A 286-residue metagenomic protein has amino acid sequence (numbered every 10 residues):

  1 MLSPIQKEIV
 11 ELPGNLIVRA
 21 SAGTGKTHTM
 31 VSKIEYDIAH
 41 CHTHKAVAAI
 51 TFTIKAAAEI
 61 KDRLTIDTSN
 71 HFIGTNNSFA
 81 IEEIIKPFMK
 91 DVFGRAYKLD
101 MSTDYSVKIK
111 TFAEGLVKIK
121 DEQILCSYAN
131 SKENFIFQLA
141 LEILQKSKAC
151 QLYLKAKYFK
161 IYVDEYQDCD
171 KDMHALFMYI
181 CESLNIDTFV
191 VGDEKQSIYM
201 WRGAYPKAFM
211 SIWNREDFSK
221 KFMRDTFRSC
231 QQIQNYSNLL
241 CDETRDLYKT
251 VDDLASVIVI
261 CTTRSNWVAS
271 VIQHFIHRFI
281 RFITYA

Functional and structural regions predicted by a protein language model:
M1-M89: P-loop NTPase Walker
M1-V18, T29, A46, M89-Y162 (+3 more regions): Accessory N-terminal region flanking or inserted into the helicase ATPase core in nucleic-acid motor proteins
G14-T24, H28, L247-W267: Glycine-rich phosphate-binding "P-loop"
N15-I17, A46-A48, K160, A255-V259 (+1 more regions): Residue-level preference for the first positions of well-ordered beta-strands
T43-K45, S69, L184-I186, E194 (+2 more regions): Short glycine-/polar-rich loops that comprise or flank the Walker A/P-loop and associated switch/sensor motifs
K86, Q196-R202, M210-T262: Conserved coupling/interface region of RecA-like P-loop/ASCE motor cores
Q167-F209, T226: Signature of the SF2 helicase/ATPase Hel1-core->accessory helical subdomain module
W267-A286: Conserved helicase/translocase motor-coupling segment
